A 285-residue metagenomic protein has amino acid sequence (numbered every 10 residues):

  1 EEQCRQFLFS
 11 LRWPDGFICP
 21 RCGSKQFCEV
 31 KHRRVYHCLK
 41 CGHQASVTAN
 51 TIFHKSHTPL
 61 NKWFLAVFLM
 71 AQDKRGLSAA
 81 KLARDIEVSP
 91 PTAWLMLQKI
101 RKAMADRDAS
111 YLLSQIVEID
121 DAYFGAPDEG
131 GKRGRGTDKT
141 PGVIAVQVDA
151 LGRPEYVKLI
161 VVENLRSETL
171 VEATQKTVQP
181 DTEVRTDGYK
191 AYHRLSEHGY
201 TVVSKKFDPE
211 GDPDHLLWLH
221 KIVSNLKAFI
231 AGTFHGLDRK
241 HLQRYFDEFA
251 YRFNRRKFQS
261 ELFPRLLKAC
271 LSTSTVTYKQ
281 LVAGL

Functional and structural regions predicted by a protein language model:
E1-L285: Residue-level recognition of single "structural anchor" positions that define or cap local secondary structure
